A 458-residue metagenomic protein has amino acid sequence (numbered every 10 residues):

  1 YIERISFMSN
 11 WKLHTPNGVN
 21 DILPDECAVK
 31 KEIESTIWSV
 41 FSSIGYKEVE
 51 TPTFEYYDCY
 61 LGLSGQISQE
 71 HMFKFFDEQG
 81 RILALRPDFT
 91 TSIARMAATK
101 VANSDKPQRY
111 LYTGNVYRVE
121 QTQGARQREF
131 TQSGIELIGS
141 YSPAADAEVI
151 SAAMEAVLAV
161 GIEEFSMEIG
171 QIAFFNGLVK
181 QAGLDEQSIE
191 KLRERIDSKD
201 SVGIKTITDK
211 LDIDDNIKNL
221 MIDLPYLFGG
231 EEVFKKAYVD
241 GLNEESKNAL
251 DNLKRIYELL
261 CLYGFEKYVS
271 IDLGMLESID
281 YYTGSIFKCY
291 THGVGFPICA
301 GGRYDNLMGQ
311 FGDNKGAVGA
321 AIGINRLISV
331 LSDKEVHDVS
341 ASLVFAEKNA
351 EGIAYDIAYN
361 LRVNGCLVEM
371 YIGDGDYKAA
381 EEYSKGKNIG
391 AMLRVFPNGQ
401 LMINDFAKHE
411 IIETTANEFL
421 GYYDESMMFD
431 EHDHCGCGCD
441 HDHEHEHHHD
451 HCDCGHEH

Functional and structural regions predicted by a protein language model:
Y1-F7: Short, Lys/Arg-enriched N-terminal segments with co-localized hydrophobic residues within the first ~10-30 amino acids
M8-T91, A147, E168: TRNA-binding/sensing appendages of the translation machinery
V29-I44, E55-D58, T90-A102, Y110-I162 (+1 more regions): Positively charged, Gly/Ser-enriched RNA/tRNA-binding surfaces
L63-I67, Q181-A182, S285, Y383-K387: Short low-complexity, flexible loop/linker segments enriched in glycine and/or proline with clustered acidic
H71-D77, L184-I204: Acidic, His- and aromatic-enriched active-site or binding-groove loops in soluble protein domains that engage sugars
R128-S133, I169-G177: Short, conserved phosphate-binding/catalytic loop or strand-edge motifs used in phosphoryl-/nucleotidyl-transfer
E164-A173, L192, V269-G274: Short, surface-exposed recognition loops or helix-turn segments adjacent to catalytic cores
F429-H458: Histidine-centered metal-binding segments
